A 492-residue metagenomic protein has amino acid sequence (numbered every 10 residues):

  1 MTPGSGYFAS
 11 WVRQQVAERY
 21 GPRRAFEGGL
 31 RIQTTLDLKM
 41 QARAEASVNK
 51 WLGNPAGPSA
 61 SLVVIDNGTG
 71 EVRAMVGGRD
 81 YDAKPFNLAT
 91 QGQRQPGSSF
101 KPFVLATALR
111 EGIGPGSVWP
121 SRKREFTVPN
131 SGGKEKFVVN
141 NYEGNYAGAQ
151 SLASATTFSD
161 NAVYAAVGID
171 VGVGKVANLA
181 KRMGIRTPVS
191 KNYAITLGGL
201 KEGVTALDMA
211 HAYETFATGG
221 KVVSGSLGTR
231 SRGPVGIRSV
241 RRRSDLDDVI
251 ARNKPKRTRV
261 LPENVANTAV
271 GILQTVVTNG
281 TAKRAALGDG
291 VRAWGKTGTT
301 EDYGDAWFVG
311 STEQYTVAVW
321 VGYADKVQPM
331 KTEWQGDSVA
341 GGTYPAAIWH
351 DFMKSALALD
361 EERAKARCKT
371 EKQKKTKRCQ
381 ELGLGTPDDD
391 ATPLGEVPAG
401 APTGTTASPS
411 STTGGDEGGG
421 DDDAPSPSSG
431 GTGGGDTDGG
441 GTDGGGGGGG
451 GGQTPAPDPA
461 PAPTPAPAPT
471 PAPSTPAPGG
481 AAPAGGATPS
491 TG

Functional and structural regions predicted by a protein language model:
M1-L38, K181-R182, R186, A194-G199 (+2 more regions): Non-catalytic, structured segments within soluble enzyme domains
T34-P55, L62-V64, M75, Y81-F86 (+6 more regions): A penicillin-recognizing enzyme superfamily signal
A60-S61, W119-R124, N140-G220: Active-site-adjacent helix/loop patches that line small-molecule binding or acyl-intermediate pockets
A83-T90, S190-Y193: Glycine/charged-rich beta-loop-alpha catalytic/anionic-binding loops adjacent to active sites
Q91-A149, T218, V222-L246: Short, glycine/proline-biased beta-turn/loop segments that scaffold the active-site neighborhood
E371-G492: Proline/serine/threonine-rich low-complexity "mucin-like" segments in extracytoplasmic/periplasmic regions that act as
